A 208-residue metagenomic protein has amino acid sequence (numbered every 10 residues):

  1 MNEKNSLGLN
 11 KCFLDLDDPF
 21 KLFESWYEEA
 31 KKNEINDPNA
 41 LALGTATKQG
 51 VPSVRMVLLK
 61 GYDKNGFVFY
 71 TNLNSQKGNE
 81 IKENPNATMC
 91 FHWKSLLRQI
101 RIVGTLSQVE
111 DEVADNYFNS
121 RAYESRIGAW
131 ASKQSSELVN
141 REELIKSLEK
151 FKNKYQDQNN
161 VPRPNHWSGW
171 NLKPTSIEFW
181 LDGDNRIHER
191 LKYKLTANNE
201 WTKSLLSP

Functional and structural regions predicted by a protein language model:
M1-P208: Binding-site signature for planar aromatic cofactors or substrates
